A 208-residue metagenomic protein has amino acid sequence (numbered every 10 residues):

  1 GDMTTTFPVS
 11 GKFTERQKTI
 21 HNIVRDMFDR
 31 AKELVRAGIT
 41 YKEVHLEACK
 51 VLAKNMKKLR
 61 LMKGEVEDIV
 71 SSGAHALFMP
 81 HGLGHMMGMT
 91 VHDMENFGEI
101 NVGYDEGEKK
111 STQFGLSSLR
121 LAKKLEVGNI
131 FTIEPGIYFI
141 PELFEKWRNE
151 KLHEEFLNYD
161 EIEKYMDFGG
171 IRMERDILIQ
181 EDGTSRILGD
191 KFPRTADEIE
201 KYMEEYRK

Functional and structural regions predicted by a protein language model:
G1-K208: Active-site neighborhoods and metal-handling regions in enzymes and metal-associated proteins
